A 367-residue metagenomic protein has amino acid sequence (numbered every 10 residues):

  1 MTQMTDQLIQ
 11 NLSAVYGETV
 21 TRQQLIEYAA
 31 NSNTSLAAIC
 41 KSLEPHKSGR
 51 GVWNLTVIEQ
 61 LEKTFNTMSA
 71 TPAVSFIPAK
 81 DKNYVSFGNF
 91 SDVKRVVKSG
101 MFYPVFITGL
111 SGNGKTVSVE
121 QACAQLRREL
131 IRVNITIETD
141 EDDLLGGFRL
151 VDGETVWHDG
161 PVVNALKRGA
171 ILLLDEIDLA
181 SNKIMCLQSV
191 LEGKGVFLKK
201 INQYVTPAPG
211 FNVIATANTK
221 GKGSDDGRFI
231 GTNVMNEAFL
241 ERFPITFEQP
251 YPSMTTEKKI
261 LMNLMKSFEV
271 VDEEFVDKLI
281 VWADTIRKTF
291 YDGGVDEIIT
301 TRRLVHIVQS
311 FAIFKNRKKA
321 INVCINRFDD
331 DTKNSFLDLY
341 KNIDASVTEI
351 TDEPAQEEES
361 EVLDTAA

Functional and structural regions predicted by a protein language model:
T2, R22-N33, A38-S48, T56-A367: C-terminal regulatory/interaction module of P-loop NTP-utilizing enzymes
T2-T19: Positively charged, polyanion-binding regions of nucleic-acid-associated proteins
G51: Glycine-rich, flexible loop motifs
